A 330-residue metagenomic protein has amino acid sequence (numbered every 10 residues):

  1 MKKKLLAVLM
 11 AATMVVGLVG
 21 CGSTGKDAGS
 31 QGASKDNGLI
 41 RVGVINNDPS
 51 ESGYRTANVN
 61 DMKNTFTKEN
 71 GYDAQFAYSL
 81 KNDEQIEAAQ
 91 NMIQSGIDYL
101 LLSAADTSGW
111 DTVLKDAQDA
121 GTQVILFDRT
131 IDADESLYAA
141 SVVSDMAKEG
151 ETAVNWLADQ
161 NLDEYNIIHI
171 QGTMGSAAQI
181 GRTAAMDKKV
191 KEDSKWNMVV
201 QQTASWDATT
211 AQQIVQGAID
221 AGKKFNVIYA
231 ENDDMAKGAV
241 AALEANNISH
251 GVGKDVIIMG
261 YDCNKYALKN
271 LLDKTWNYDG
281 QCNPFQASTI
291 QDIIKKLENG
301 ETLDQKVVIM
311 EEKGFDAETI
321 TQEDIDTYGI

Functional and structural regions predicted by a protein language model:
M1-R41, K68, K115-A120, Q322-I330: Short, low-complexity disordered leader/linker segments with a strong preference for bacterial N-terminal type II
D36, Q85, S141-N166, G181 (+3 more regions): Hydrophobic alpha-helical segments within soluble ligand-binding/sensing domains
G38, I170, M174-A178, K189-V190 (+1 more regions): Hinge/cleft segment of the Venus flytrap/periplasmic-binding protein
I40-E69, Q75-N91, S103-T107, Q171-G181 (+2 more regions): Extracytoplasmic "Venus flytrap"
G53-Y72, E149-A153, A177-W196, I214 (+1 more regions): Short, solvent-exposed amphipathic alpha-helices that sit in or adjacent to ligand/effector-binding or catalytic
F76-Y78, A133-W156, H169-T173, Q201 (+1 more regions): Short beta-strand elements at the ligand-binding edges of bilobed clamshell
M92-Q94, D98, L102-D119, M186 (+1 more regions): Hydrophobic alpha-helical
S108-K148, N264-L272: Flexible loop/hinge segments that line or gate small-molecule binding clefts
